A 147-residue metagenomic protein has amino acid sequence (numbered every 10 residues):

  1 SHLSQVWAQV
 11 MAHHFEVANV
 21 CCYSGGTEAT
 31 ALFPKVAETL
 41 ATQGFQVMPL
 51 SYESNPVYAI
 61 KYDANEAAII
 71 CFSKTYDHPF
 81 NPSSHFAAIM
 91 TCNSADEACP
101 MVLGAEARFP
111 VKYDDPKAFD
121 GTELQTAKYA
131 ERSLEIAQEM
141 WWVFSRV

Functional and structural regions predicted by a protein language model:
H2-V147: Short polar/charged helix/loop
